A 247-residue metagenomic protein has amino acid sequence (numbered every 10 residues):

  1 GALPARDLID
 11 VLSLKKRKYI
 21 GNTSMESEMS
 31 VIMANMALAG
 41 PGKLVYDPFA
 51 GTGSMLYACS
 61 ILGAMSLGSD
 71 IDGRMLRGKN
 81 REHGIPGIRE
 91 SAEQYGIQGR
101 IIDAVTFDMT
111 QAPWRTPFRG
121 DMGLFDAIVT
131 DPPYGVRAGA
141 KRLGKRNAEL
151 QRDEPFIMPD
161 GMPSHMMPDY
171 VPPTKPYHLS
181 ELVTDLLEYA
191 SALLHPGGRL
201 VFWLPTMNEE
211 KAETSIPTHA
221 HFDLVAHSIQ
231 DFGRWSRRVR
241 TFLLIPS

Functional and structural regions predicted by a protein language model:
G1-S247: Class I S-adenosyl-L-methionine-dependent methyltransferase catalytic core
